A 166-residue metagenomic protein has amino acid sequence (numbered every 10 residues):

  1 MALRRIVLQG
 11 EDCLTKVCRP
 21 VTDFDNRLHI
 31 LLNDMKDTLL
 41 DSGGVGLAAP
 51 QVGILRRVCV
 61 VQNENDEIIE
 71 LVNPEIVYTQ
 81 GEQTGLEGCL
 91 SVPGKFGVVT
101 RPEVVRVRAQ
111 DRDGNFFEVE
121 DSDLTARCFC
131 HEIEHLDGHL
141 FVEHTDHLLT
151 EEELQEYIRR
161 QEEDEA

Functional and structural regions predicted by a protein language model:
M1-C130, H135-A166: Active-site rim/adjacent substrate-binding subdomains
